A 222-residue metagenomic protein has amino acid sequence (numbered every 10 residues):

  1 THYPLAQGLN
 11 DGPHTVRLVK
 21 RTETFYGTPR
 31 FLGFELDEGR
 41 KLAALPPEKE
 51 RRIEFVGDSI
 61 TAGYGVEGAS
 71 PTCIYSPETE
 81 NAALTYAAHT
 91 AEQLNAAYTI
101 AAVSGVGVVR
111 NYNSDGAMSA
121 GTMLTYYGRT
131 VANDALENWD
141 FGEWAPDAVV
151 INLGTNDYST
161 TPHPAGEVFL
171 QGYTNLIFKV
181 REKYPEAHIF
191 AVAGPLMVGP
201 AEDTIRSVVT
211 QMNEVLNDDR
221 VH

Functional and structural regions predicted by a protein language model:
T1-V56, I60-A82: N-terminal secretory targeting modules
H14, K20-P29, V66, T72-Q171 (+1 more regions): Conserved SGNH/GDSL esterase-like catalytic core that processes O-acyl groups on lipids and polysaccharides
A43-P46, A135-A145, F178-Y184: Surface-exposed acidic, glycine-flexible loop patches that form ligand/cofactor-binding and adhesion interfaces
R52-V56, T61, Y98-A102, D147-N152 (+2 more regions): Structural recognition of the beta-strand scaffold that forms the well-ordered cores of secreted hydrolase catalytic
A87-A97, K179-H188, M212-D218: A structural motif corresponding to the C-terminal end of an alpha-helix and its immediate exit/capping segment
P164-I189: Glycoside hydrolase catalytic-domain groove-lining segments
F190-H222: Substrate-gating cap/lid alpha-helix
